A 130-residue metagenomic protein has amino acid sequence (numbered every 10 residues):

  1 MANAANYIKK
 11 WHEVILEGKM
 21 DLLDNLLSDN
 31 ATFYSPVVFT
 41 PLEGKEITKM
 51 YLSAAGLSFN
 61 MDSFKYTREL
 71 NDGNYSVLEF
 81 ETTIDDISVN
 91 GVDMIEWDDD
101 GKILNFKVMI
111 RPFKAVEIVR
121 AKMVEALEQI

Functional and structural regions predicted by a protein language model:
A2-D29: Short acidic-aromatic low-complexity motifs
N3, G56-I130: A beta-strand edge to alpha-helix "cap/lid" segment located at domain peripheries
I8-G18, A54-S58, F80-I84: Phosphate-binding glycine-rich loops and adjacent basic patches that engage nucleotide phosphates, nucleic-acid
W11, P41-L42, F113: Compositionally biased, intrinsically disordered low-complexity segments
D21, S28-N71: A solvent-exposed, acidic/Ser-Thr-rich amphipathic alpha-helical stretch
L22-D24, A31, G44, T48 (+4 more regions): Hydrophobic pocket/interface hotspot
